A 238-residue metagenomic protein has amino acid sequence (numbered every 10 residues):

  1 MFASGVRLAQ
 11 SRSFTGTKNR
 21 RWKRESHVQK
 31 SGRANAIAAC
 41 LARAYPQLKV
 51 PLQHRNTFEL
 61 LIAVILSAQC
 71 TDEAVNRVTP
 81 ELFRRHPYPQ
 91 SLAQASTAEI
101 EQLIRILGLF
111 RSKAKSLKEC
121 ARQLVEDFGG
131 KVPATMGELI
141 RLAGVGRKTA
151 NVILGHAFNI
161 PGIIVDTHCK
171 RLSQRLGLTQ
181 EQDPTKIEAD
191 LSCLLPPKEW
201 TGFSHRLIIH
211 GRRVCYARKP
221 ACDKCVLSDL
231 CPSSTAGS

Functional and structural regions predicted by a protein language model:
W22, H27-S238: Catalytic cores of DNA base-excision repair glycosylases
